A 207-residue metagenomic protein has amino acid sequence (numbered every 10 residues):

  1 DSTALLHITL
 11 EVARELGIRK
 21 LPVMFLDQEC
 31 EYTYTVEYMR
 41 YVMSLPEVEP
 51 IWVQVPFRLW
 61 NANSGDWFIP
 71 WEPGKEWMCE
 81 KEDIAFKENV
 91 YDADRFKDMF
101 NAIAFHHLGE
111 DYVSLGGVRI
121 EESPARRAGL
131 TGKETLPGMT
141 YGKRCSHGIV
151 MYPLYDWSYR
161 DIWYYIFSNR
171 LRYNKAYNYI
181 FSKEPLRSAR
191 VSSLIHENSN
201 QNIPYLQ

Functional and structural regions predicted by a protein language model:
D1-Q207: Nucleotide-activated chemistry modules centered on ATP-dependent adenylation/adenylyltransferase
